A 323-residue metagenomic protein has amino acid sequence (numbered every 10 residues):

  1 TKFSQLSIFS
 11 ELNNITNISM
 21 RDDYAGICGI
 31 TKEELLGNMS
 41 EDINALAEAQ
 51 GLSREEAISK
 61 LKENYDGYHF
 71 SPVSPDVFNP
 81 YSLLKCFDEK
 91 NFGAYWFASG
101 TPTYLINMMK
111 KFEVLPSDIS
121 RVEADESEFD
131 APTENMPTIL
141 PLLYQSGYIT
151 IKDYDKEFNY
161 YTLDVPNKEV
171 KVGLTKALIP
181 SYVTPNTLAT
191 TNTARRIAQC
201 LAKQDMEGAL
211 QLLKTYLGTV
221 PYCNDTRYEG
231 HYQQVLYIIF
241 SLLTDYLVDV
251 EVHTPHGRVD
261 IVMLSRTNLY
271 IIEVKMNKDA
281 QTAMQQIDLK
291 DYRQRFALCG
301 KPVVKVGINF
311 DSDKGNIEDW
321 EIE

Functional and structural regions predicted by a protein language model:
T1-Y228, L243-T244: Phosphate-binding site recognition
F3-S10, A280-A283, D313-D319: Switch/connector loops and helix/strand junctions flanking conserved nucleotide-binding motifs in nucleotide-processing
T16, Y270-I272, V304-I308: Hydrophobic/aromatic beta-strand patches that form the interior of the parallel beta-sheet core in alpha/beta enzyme
L236, V259-M276, K290: Conserved catalytic cores of phosphodiester-cleaving nucleases, focusing on short active-site segments
I239-T267: Active-site metal-binding core of divalent-cation-utilizing nuclease and nuclease-like domains
M276-R293: Mg2+/Mn2+-dependent nuclease catalytic core
R295, C299-E323: Domain-level recognition of nuclease-like catalytic cores that cleave nucleotide substrates
